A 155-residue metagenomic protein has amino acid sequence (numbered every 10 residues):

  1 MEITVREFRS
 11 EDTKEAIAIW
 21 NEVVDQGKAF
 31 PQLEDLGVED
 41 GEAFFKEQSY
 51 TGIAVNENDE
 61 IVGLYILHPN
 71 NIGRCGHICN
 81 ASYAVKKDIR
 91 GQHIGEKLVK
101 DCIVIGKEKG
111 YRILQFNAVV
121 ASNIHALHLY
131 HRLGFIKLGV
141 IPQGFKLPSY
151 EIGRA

Functional and structural regions predicted by a protein language model:
E2-A16: A short beta-loop-alpha structural element at the N-terminal edge of CoA-dependent acyl/N-acetyltransferase catalytic
E7, A29-D88, V99-K100, I105: Acetyl-CoA-dependent GNAT
I17-E34: Helix-loop element at the rim of GNAT/NAT acetyltransferase active sites that forms part of the acceptor-substrate
I19-V23, I105, L129, L133: Alpha-helical interaction/dimerization surfaces of two-component signaling modules
I61-Y65, I113-F116, A121: Central antiparallel beta-sheet cores of small beta-barrel/beta-sandwich binding domains
C75, Q115-V119, H131-I152: Conserved catalytic-core motifs of GNAT/GCN5-like acyltransferases
K86-K100, K107-K109, A121-H128, R132: Conserved glycine-rich acetyl-CoA-binding loop
A155: Conserved small/polar residues in nucleotide/adenosyl-binding loops
